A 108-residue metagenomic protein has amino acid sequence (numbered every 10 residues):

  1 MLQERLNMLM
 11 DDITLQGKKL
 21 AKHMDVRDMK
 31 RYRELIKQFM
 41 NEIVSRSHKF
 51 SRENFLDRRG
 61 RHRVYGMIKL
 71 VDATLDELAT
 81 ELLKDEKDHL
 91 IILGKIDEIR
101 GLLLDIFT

Functional and structural regions predicted by a protein language model:
M1-M40, S47-H62, T74, L90: N-terminal intrinsically disordered, cationic/polar leader segments that include organellar targeting peptides
F39-R46, H62, G66, D97 (+2 more regions): Alpha-helix boundary/capping detector
M67-L75: Short, well-ordered alpha-helical segments that carry or flank key catalytic/ligand-binding motifs at enzyme/regulatory
T74-T108: C-terminal or internal capping secondary-structure element at the end of a domain, subdomain, or sheet
